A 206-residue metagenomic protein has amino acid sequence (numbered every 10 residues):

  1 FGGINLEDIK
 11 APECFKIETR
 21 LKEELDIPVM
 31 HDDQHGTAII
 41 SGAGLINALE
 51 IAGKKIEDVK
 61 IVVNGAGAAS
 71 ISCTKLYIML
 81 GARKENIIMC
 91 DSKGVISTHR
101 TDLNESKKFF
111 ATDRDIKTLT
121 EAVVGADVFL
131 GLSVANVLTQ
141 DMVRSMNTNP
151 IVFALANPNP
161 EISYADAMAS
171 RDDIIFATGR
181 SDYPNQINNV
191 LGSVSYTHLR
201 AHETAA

Functional and structural regions predicted by a protein language model:
F1-E57: Glycine/serine-rich phosphate-binding loop and adjoining beta1-alpha1 elements at the start of nucleotide-handling
C14, T37-G42, A68-K75, V137-T139 (+1 more regions): Short glycine/serine/threonine-rich phosphate/pyrophosphate-binding segments that cradle anionic phosphate groups
M30-I39, V62-A66, S181-Y183: Active-site nucleophile and cofactor-binding loops and adjacent substrate-binding regions of central metabolic enzymes
A43-V123: Glycine-rich phosphate/diphosphate-binding loop of Rossmann-like nucleotide-binding domains
I96, R100-N147, I151-A156, E161: Rossmann-like NAD(P)-binding element
A156-Y183, I187: Rossmann-fold NAD(P)-binding glycine/threonine-rich loop
H198-A206: Single conserved hydrophobic/aromatic residue that forms the stacking wall/gate of nucleotide- or nucleobase-binding
